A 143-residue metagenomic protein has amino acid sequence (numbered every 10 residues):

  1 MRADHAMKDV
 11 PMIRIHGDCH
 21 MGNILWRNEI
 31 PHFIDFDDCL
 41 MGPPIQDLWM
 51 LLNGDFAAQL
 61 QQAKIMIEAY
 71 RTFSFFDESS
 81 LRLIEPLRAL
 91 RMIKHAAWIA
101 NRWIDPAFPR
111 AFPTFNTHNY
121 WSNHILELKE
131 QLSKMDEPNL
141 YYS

Functional and structural regions predicted by a protein language model:
M1-R2, A69, E127: Solvent-exposed, charged/polar functional surfaces in cytosolic regulatory/catalytic domains
R2-L48: Active-site acidic catalytic loop and adjacent metal/ATP-binding pocket of ATP-dependent phosphoryl transfer enzymes
V10, A58, L87: Residue-level signal for short amphipathic helical patches enriched in basic/charged and nearby hydrophobic residues
P44, S80, M92, T117-H124: Alpha-helical structural motif
P44-F75, R91-A107: Active-site activation/catalytic loop segments of kinase-like enzymes and analogous catalytic loops in related
E78-R88: All-alpha amphipathic helical-bundle segments outside canonical DNA-binding/catalytic cores that form hydrophobic
W98-S143: ATP/Mg2+ or Mg2+-diphosphate-binding catalytic cores that bind nucleotide phosphates or diphosphates via glycine-rich
